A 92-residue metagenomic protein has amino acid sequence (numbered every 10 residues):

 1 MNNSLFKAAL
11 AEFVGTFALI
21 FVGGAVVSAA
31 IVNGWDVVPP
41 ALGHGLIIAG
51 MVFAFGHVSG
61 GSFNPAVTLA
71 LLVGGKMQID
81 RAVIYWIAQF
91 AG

Functional and structural regions predicted by a protein language model:
M1-A91: Membrane-interface helix-loop junctions and terminal tails of multi-pass membrane proteins
